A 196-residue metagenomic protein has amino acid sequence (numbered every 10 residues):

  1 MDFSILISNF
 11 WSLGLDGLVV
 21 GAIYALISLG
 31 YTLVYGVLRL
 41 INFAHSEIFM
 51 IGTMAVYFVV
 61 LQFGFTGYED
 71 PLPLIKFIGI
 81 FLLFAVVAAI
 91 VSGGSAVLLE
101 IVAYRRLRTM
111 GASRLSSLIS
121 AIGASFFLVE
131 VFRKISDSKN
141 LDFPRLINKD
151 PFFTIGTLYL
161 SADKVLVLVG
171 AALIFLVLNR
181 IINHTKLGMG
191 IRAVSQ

Functional and structural regions predicted by a protein language model:
M1-L38, A44-V194: Small-residue-rich transmembrane alpha-helical segments that form helix-helix packing/gating elements in polytopic
